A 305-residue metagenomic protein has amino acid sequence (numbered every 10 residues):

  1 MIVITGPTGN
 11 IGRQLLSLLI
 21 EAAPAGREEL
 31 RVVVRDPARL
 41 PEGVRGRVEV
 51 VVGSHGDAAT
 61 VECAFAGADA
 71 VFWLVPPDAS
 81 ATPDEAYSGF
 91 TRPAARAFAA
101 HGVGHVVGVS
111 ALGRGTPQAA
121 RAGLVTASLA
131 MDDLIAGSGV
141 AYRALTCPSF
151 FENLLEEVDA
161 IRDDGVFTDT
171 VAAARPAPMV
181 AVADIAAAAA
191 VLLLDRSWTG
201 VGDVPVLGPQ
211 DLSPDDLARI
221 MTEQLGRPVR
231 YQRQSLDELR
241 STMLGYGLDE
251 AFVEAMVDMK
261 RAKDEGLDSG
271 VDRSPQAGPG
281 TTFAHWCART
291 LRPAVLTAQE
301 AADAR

Functional and structural regions predicted by a protein language model:
M1-L40, G56-A58, A66, P77-S88 (+6 more regions): Oxidoreductase cofactor-interface core, primarily capturing Rossmann-like NAD(P)-dependent enzymes
R45-D69: Conserved Rossmann-fold cofactor-binding substructure of NAD(P)-dependent oxidoreductases
T199, L236-R305: A hydrophobic C-terminal alpha-helical subdomain
